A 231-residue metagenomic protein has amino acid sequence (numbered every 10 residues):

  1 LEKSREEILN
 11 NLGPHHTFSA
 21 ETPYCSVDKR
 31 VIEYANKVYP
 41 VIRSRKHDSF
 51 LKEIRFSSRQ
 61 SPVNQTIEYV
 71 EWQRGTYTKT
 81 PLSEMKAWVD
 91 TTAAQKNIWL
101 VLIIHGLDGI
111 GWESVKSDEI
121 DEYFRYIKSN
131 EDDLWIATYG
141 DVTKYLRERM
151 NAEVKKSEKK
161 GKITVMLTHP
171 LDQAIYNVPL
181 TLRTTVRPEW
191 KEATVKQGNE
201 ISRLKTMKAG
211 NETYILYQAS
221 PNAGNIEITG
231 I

Functional and structural regions predicted by a protein language model:
L1-E84, E119: Catalytic domains of cell-wall/extracellular-matrix polysaccharide-remodeling enzymes, centered on de-N-acetylation
N10-L12, P40-S58, K86-T92, N97-A174 (+2 more regions): C-terminal domain-boundary segment and adjacent tail
W72, E200-M207: Short, surface-exposed loop motifs enriched in S/T, G, D/E and P with embedded aromatic residues
P81, S157-I163, A209-N211: Ser/Thr- and Asn-enriched, surface-exposed coil loops between beta-strands
Q95, K160, I175, K208-G210 (+1 more regions): Surface-exposed coil/turn segments at beta-strand junctions on protein surfaces, enriched
G161, M166-L167, V178, M207 (+1 more regions): Glycan-association/targeting regions that enable binding to alpha-glucans and other polysaccharides
Q173-W190, N222-I231: Extended Gly/Ser/Thr-rich low-complexity repeat segments, especially those forming or decorating extracellular
M207-I231: C-terminal beta-strand-rich structural cap/linker in extracellular carbohydrate-active enzymes
